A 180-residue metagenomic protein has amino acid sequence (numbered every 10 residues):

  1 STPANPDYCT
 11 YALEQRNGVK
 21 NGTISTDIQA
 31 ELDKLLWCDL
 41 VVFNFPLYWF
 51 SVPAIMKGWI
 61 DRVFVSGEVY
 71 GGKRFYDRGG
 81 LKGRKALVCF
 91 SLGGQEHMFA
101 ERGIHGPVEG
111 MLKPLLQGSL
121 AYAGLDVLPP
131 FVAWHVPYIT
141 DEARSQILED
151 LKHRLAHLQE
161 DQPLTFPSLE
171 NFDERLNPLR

Functional and structural regions predicted by a protein language model:
S1, F99-E101, E142-A143: Short aromatic-enriched loop/helix-cap "lid" or pocket-rim segments at secondary-structure transitions that line
S1-E68, E149-R180: N-terminal beta1-alpha1-beta2 submodule of the flavodoxin-like/Rossmannoid cofactor-binding fold
L36, A54, L81, L125-D126: Structured loop/turn residues at beta-strand edges in well-structured enzyme cores
L40-V41, R84-V88, L128-P129: Conserved active-site beta-strand-loop modules that form the wall/rim of enzyme catalytic pockets and either contain
P46-L47, S91-G93, A133: Histidine- and/or cysteine-centered catalytic micro-motif in compact active-site loops
W49-P53, E96-M98, V136-T140: Short catalytic/ligand-binding loop motif for oxyanion handling, primarily in non-cytosolic enzymes, centered on
Y70-Y122: Short, glycine-/small-residue-rich phosphate/pyrophosphate-handling segment
I104-R180: Glycine-rich phosphate/pyrophosphate-binding loop and the adjoining helix
